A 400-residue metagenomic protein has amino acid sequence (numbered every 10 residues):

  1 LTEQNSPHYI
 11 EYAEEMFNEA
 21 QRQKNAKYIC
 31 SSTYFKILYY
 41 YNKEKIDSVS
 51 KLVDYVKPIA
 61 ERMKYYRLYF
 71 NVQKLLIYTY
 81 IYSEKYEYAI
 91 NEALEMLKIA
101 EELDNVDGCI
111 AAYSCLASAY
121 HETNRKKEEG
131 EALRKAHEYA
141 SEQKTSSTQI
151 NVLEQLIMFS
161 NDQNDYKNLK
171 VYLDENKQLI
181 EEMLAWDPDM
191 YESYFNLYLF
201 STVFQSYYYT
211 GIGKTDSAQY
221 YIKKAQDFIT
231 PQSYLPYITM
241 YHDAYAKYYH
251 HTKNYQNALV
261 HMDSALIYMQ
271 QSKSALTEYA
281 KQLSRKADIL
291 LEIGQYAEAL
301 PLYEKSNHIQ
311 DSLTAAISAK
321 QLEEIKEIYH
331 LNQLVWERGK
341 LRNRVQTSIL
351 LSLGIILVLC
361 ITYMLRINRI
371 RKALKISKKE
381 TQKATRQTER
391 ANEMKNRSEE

Functional and structural regions predicted by a protein language model:
L1, P7-I10, D47, Q256-L259 (+2 more regions): Hydrophobic positions within repeat-based interaction scaffolds
L1-Q4, E15-M16, K27-N42, L68-Y82 (+3 more regions): Non-membrane alpha-helical segments in proteins
E14-N18, D54-E61, L94-E101, R134-S141 (+5 more regions): Amphipathic alpha-helical segments of tetratricopeptide repeats
